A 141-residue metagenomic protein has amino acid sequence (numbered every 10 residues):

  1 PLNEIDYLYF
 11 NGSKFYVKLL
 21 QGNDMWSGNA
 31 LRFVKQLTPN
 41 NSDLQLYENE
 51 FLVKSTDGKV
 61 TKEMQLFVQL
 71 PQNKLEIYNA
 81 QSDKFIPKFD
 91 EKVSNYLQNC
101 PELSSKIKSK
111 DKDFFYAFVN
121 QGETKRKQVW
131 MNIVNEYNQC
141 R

Functional and structural regions predicted by a protein language model:
P1-D113: Aromatic-patch recognition
S109-R141: C-terminal partner/receptor-binding element of secreted or periplasmic proteins
